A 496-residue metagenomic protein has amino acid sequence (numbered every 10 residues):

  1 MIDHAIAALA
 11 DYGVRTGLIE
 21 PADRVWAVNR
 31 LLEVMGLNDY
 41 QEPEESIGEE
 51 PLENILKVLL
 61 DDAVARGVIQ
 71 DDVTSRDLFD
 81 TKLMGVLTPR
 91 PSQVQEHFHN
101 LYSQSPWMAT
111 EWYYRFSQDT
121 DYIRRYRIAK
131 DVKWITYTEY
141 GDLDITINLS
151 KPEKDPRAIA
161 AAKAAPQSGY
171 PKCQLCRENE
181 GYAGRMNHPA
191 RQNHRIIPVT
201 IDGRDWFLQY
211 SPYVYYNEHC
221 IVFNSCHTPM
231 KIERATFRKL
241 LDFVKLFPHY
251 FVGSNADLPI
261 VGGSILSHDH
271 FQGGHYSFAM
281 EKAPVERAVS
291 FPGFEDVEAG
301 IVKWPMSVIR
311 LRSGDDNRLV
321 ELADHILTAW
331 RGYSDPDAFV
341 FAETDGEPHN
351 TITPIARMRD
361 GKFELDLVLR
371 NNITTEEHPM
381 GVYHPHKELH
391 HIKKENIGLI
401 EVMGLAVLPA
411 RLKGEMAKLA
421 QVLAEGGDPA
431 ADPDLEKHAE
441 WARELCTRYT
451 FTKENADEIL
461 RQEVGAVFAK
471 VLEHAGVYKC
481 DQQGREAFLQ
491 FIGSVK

Functional and structural regions predicted by a protein language model:
M1-V222, C226-P229, K303-P305, L319-A323 (+1 more regions): Active-site microenvironments that recognize anionic phosphate/pyrophosphate groups
N193-R195, S225-V252: Helical scaffold of the NTase/Pol beta-like nucleotidyltransferase catalytic core
A235, V244-S267, G273-L327, R331-S334: Catalytic or ion-translocation cores adjacent to nucleophile or general acid/base/metal-coordination motifs in diverse
